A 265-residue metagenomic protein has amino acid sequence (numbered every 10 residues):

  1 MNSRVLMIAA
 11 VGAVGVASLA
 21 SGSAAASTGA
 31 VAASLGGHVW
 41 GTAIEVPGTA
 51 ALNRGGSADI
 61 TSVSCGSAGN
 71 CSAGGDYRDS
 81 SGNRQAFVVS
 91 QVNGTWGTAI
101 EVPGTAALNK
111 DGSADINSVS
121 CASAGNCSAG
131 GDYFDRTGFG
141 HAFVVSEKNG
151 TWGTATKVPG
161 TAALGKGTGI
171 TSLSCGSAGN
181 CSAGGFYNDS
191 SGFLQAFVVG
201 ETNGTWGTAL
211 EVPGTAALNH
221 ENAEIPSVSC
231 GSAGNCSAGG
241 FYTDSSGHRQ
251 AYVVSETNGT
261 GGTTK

Functional and structural regions predicted by a protein language model:
N2-S27: Secretory targeting and sorting signals
G22-K265: Residue-level hotspots at or immediately adjacent to binding/recognition sites across diverse folds
